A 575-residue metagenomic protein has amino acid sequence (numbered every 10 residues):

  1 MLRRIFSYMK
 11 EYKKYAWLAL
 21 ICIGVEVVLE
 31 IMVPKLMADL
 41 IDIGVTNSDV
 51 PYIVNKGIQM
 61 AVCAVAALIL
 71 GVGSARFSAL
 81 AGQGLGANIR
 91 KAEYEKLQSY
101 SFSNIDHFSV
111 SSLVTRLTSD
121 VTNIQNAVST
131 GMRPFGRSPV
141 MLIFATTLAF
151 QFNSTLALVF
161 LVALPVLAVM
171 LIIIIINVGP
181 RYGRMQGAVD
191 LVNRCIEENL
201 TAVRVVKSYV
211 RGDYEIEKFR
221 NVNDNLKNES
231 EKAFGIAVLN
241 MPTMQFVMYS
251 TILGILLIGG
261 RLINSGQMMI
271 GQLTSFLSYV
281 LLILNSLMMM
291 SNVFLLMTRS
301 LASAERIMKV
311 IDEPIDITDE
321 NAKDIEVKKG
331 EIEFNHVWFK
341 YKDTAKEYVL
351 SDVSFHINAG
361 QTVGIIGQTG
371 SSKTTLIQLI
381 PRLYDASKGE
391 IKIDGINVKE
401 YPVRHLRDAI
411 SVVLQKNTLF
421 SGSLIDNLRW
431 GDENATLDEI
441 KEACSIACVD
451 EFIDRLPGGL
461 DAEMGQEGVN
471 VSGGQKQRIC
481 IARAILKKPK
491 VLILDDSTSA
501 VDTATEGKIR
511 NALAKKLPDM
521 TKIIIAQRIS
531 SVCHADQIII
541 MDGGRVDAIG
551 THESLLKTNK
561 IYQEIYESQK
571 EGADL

Functional and structural regions predicted by a protein language model:
L2, K10, A16-G73, F77 (+2 more regions): Transmembrane helix-loop-helix hairpins at lipid-water interfaces of multipass membrane proteins, especially the type-1
E11-K14, S99-S103, S119-V128, M132 (+7 more regions): An intracellular "coupling" helix at the cytosolic face of ABC transporter transmembrane type-1 domains
I21, L29-V33, I58, L70 (+3 more regions): Hydrophobic alpha-helical transmembrane segments of ABC transporter permease domains
V25-L29, V33, A61, A66-G82 (+3 more regions): Hydrophobic alpha-helical membrane-associated segments
T46-S48, Q83, K91-T115, S119-V121 (+6 more regions): Short intracellular "coupling" helices and adjacent cytoplasmic loop segments at the cytosolic face of multi-pass
D49, N55, L148-V162, K232-E305 (+1 more regions): Helix-loop-helix
R76-G84, N88, Q151, V169-L191: Cytoplasmic juxtamembrane "membrane-exit" helices immediately C-terminal to transmembrane segments
I325-L575: ABC-type nucleotide-binding domain
